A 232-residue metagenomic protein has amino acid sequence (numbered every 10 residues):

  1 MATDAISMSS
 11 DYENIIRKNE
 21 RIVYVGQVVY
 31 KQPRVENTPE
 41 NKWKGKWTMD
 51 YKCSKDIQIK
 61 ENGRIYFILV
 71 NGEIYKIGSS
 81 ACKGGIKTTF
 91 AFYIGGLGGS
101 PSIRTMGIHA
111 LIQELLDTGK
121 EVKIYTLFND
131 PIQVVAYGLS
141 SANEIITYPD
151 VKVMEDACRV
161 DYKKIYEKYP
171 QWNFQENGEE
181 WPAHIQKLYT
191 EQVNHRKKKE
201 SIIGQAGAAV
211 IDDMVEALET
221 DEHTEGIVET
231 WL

Functional and structural regions predicted by a protein language model:
M1-G63, F67-Y75, S79-L232: Boundary/linker segments flanking structured domains
